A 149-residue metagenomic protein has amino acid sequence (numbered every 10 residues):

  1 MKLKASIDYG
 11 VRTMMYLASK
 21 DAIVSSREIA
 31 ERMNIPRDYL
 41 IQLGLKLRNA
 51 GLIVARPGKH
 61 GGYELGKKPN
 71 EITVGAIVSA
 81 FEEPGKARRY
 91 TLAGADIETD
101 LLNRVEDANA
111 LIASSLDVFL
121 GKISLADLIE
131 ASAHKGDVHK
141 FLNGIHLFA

Functional and structural regions predicted by a protein language model:
L3-I35, E64: N-terminal helix-turn-helix DNA-binding core of bacterial DNA-binding proteins
M14, G44-L45: Short, hydrophobic-biased segments on the C-terminal half of alpha helices that form "recognition helices"
E31, R48-N49: Alpha-helical residues within the helix-turn-helix
D38: Key DNA-contact positions within bacterial/archaeal DNA-binding proteins
A50-L65: Beta-hairpin "wing" of winged helix-turn-helix
P69-G94, L111-S114: Conserved segment of winged-helix/HTH DNA-binding domains
A93-A149: C-terminal regulatory/oligomerization modules of transcriptional regulators
